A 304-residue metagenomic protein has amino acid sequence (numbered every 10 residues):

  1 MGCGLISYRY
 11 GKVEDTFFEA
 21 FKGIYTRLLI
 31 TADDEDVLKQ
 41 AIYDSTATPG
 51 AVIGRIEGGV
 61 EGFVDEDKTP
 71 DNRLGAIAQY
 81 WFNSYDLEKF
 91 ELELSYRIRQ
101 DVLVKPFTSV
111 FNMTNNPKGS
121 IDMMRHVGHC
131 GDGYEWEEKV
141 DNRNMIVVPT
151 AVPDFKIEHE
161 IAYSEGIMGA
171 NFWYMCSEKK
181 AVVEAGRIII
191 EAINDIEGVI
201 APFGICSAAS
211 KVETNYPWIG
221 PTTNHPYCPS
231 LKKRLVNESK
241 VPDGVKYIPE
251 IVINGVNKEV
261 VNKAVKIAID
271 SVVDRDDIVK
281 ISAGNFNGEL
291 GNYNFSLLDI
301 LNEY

Functional and structural regions predicted by a protein language model:
G2-T69, Y80, L87, L92-E250 (+4 more regions): Conserved mixed alpha/beta catalytic, RNA-binding, or beta-rich assembly cores of soluble enzyme, regulatory
